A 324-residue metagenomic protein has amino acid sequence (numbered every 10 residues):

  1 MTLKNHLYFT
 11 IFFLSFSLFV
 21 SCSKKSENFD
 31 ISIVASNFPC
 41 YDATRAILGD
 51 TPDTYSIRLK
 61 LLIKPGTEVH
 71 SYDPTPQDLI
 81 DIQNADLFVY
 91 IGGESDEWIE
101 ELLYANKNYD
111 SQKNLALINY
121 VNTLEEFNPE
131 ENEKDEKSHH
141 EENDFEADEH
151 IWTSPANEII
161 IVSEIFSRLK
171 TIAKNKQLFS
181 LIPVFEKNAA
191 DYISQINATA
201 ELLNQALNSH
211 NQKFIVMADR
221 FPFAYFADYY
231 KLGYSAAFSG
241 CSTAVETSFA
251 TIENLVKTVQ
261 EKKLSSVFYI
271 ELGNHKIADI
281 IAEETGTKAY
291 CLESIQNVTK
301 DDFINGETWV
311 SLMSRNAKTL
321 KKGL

Functional and structural regions predicted by a protein language model:
M1, S21-C22: Short, low-complexity interaction segments enriched in Ser/Thr/Pro/Gly
M1-F9: Bacterial N-terminal signal peptides that target proteins for export
Y8-S17: Bacterial N-terminal signal peptides
C22-L324: Extracytoplasmic metal-acquisition and chelation regions
